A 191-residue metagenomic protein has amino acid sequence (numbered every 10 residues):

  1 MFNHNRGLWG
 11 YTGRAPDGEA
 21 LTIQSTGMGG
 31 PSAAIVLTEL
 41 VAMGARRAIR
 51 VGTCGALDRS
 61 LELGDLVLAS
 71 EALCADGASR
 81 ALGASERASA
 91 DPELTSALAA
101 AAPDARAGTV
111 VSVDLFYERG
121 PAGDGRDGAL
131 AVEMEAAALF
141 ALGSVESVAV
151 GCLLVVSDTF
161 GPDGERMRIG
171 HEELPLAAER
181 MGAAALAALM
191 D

Functional and structural regions predicted by a protein language model:
M1-H4, D104-T109, D191: Flexible, glycine/charged-enriched surface loops at secondary-structure junctions
M1-S96, V145: Metabolite-binding pocket within alpha/beta catalytic cores that recognizes anionic/polar moieties
T26-A33, R87, D91-L98, P103 (+3 more regions): Generic structural signal for well-ordered, non-membrane alpha-helical segments in soluble metabolic enzymes
D65-A69, R126, I169-H171: Short, hinge-like loop/turn segments at secondary-structure boundaries
S85-G128: Active-site rim beta-loop-alpha module in soluble metabolic enzymes
A97-A102, L142, A184-D191: Generic non-transmembrane alpha-helical segments
A122-T159, E165: A C-terminal functional module that forms or caps the active site or interfaces directly with catalytic machinery
D163-D191: His/Asp/Glu-rich mid-to-C-terminal helical/loop segments that flank catalytic regions of hydrolases
